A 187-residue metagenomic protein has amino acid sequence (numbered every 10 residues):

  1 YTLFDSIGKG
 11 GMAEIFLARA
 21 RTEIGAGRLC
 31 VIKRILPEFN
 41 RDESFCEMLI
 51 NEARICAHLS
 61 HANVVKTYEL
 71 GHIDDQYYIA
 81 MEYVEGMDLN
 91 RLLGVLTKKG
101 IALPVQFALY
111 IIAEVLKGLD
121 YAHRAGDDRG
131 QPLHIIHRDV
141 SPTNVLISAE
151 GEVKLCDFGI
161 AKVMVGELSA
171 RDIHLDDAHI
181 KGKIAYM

Functional and structural regions predicted by a protein language model:
L3-G11, I15: Protein kinase glycine-rich loop
L36-H58: AlphaC helix of the eukaryotic protein kinase fold
N40-E43, E150-Y186: Activation segment of protein kinases
L70: Activation-segment/catalytic-loop signature of the eukaryotic protein kinase fold
D74-D88, L92: Conserved short submotifs of the Hanks-type protein kinase catalytic core that shape the nucleotide-binding pocket
L89-L103: AlphaC helix of the protein kinase catalytic domain
I111-I112: Activation segment signature within eukaryotic-like protein kinase domains
L116-I135: Protein kinase catalytic-loop region centered on the HRD/HxD motif
